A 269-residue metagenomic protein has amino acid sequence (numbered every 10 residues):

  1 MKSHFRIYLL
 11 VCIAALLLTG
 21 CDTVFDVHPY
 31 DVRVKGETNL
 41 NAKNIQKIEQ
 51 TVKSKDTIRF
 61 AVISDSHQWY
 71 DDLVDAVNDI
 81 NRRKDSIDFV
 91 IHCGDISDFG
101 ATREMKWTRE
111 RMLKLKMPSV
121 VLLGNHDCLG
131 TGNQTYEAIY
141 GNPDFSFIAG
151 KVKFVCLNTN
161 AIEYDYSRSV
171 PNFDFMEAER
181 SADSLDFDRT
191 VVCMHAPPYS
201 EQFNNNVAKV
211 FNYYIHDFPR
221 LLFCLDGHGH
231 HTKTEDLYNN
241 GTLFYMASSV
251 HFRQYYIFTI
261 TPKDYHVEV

Functional and structural regions predicted by a protein language model:
M1-C21: Sec-dependent bacterial lipoprotein signal peptides
C21-W107: N-terminal active-site segment of His-dependent metallophosphoesterases
T23, N81-F89, Y164-L243, H266: His/acidic metal-ligating clusters that form di-metal
V24-A42, Q46-K47, F147, K233-V269: Binuclear metal-dependent phosphoesterase catalytic core
T38-I48, D71-N78, R103-T108, T131-F145 (+2 more regions): Alpha-helical scaffolding within the catalytic cores of extracellular/periplasmic polymer-degrading hydrolases
I48-A61, S146-C156, D183-V191, L237-L243 (+1 more regions): Beta-strand-turn-beta hairpins that frame and shape the catalytic cleft of phosphate-ester-processing enzymes
D65, G94-D95, G124-N125, H195 (+1 more regions): Active-site glycine-centered loops adjacent to acidic/histidine catalytic or metal-binding residues that shape
L73-A149: Core catalytic region of metal-dependent phosphoesterases/phosphodiesterases, especially metallo-beta-lactamase-like
